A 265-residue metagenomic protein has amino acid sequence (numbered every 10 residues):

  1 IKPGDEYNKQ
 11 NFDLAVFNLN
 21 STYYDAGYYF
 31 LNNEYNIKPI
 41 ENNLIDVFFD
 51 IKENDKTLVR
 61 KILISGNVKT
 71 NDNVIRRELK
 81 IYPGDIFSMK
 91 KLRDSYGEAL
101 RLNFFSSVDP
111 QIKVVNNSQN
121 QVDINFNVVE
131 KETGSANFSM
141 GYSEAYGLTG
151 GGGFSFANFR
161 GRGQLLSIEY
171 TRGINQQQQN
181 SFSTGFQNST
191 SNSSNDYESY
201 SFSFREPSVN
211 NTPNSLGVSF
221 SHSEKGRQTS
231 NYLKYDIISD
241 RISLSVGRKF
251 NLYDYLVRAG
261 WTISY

Functional and structural regions predicted by a protein language model:
I1-L102, S106-I124, V128-T133, R160: Interaction-mediating elements
D85-Y265: Gram-negative/organellar outer-membrane beta-barrel architecture
